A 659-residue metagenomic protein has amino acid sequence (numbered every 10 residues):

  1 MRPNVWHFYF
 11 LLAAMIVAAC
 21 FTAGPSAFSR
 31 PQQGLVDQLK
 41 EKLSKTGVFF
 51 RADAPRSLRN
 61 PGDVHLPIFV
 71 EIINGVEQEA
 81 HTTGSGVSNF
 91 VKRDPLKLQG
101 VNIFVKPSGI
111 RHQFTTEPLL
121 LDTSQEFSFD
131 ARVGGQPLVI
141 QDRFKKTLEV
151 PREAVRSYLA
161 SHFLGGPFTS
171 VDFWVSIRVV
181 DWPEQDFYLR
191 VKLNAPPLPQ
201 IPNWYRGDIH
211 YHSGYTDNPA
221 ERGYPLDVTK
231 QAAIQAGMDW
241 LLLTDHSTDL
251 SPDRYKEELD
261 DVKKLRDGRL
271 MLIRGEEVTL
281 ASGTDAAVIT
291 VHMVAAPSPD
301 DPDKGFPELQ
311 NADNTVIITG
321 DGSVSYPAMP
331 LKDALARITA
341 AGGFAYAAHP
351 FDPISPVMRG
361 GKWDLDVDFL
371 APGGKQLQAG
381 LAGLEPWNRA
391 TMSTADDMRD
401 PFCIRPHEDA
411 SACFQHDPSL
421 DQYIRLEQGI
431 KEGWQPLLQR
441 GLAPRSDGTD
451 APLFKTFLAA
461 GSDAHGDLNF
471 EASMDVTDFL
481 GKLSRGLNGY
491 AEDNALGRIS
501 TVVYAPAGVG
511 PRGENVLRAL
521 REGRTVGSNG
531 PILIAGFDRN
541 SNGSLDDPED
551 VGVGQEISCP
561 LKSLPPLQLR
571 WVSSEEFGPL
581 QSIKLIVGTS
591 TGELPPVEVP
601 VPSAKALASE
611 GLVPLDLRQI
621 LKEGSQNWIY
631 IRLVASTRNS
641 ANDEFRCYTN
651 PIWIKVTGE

Functional and structural regions predicted by a protein language model:
M1-L11: Bacterial N-terminal signal peptides that target proteins for export
Y9-C20: Bacterial N-terminal signal peptides
I16, P25-A27: Cleavable N-terminal signal peptides
F28-Q200, R440-E659: C-terminal functional module detector
P199-P372, Q378-A379, E385-D396, E427-E432 (+2 more regions): A metal-dependent hydrolase metal-coordination microenvironment
N218-A220, T284-V288, P356-W363, T394-I404 (+1 more regions): Histidine/acidic-residue-rich catalytic or RNA/ligand-binding cores of hydrolases and nuclease-related proteins
T319-D333, Y346, F351-P353, M358-A371 (+5 more regions): A Trp-anchored, charged/polar loop motif used as the substrate-binding/catalytic surface of acyl/ester-handling
E385-S446: Substrate-binding surface in catalytic domains of secreted glycosidases
